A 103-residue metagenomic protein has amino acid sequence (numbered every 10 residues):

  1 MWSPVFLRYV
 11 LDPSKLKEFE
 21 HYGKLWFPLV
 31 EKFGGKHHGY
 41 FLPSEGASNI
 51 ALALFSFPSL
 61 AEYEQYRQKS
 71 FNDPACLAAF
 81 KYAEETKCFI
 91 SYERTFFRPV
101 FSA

Functional and structural regions predicted by a protein language model:
W2-Y9, L52: Active-site-flanking beta-strand signature of metal-NTP-handling nucleotidyl enzymes and homologous cyclase-like
S3, L16-K17, L29: Short acidic/polar alpha-helix capping motifs at helix-coil junctions
R8-D12, F55-S59: Short beta-strand-to-loop capping motifs
V10-H21: Short, surface-exposed ligand-recognition loops at beta-strand->loop->(often short) alpha-helix junctions that present
H21-H38, S56-R94: An amphipathic, aromatic/His-enriched active-site/gating alpha helix that lines ligand/cofactor pockets
Y40-P43: Short, solvent-exposed loop/turn elements at beta->coil junctions and helix N-caps that rim active or binding pockets
G46-N49: Short acidic/glycine-enriched loop/turn segments that link adjacent beta-strands
Y92-A103: Short, low-order "capping/linker" segments at domain edges
